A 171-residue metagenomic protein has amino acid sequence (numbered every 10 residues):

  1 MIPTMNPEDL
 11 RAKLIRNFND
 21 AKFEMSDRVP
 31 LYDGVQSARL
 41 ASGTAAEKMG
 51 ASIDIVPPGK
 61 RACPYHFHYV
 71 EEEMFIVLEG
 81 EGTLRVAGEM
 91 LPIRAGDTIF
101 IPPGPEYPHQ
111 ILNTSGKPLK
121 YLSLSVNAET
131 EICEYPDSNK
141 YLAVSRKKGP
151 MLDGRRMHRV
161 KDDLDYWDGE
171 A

Functional and structural regions predicted by a protein language model:
M1-K48, E134-A171: A short, N-terminal "cap"/entry segment at the start of jelly-roll beta-barrel domains of the cupin/DSBH fold
G34-R39, S52-H68, E106: Conserved short histidine dyad/triad with adjacent acidic residue
I53-P58, H68-V86, L124-A128: Short, conserved beta-strand element in jelly-roll/cupin
G80, G96, I111: Short hydrophobic/aromatic patches on the structural cores and recognition surfaces of FHA
G88-G104: Short acidic-glycine-tyrosine-enriched beta hairpin
P103-E131: Ligand-binding loop in jelly-roll beta-barrel domains
